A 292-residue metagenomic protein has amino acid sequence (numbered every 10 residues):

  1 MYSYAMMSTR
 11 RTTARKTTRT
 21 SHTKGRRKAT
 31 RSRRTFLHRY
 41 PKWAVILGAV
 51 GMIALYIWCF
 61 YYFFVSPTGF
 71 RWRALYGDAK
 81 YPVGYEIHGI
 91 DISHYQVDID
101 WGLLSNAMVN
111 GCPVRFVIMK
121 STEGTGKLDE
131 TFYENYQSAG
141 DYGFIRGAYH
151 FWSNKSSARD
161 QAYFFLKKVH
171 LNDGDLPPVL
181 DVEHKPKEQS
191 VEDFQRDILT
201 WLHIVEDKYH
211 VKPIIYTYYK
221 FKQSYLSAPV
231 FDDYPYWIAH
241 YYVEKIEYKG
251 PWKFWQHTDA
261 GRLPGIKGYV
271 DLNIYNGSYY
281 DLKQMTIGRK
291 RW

Functional and structural regions predicted by a protein language model:
M1-P41: N-terminal Lys/Arg-rich, disordered targeting/topogenic segments
R33-F36, I57, F63-L75: Short helical patches
K42-F64: Hydrophobic membrane-insertion alpha-helices, especially the h-region of bacterial N-terminal signal peptides
P67-G77, Y81-D100, S105-T200, E206-K208: Substrate-binding cleft of extracellular glycoside hydrolase catalytic domains
L75-Q96, G102, S227, F231-W292: Functionally critical loop-and-helix segments that line ligand-binding/catalytic clefts of soluble enzyme domains
G126, K155, K222, K245 (+1 more regions): Flexible, glycine-rich phosphate/dinucleotide-binding loops and adjacent beta-alpha linkers at cofactor/substrate
Q161-N172, V191-I204, F221-V230, W255-D271: Short secondary-structure transition/capping segments
P177-K249: Catalytic domains of cell-wall/extracellular-matrix polysaccharide-remodeling enzymes, centered on de-N-acetylation
